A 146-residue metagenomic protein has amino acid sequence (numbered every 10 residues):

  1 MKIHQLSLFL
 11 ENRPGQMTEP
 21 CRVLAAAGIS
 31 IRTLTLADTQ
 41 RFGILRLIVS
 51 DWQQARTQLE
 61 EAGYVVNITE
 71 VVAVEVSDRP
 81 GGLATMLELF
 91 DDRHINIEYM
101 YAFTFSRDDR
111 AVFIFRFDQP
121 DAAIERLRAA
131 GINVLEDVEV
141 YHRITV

Functional and structural regions predicted by a protein language model:
M1-V146: A conserved regulatory-domain signal marking ACT and ACT-like small-molecule sensing domains and adjacent regulatory
